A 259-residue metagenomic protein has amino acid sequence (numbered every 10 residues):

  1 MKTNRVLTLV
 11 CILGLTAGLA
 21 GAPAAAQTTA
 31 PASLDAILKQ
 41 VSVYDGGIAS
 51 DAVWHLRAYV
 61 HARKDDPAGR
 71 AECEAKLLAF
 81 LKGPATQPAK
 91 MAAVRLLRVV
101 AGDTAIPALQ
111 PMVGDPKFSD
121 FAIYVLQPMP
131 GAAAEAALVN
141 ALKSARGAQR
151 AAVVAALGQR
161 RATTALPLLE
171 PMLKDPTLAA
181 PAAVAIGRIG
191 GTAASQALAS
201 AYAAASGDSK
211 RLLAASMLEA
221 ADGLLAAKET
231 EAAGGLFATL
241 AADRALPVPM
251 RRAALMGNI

Functional and structural regions predicted by a protein language model:
M1-R5: N-terminal secretory signal peptides that target proteins for export/translocation
T8-A20: Bacterial N-terminal signal peptides
L19-Q27: Signal peptide processing junction and immediate N-terminal pro/mature segment of secreted/exported proteins
Q27-I48: N-terminal "cap/leader" segments of large eukaryotic alpha-helical scaffolds
T28, G46-A68, A79, P88-G102 (+9 more regions): Structural detector for internal amphipathic alpha-helices that build alpha-solenoid repeat scaffolds
E72-E74: General marker for long, soluble alpha-helical cores
